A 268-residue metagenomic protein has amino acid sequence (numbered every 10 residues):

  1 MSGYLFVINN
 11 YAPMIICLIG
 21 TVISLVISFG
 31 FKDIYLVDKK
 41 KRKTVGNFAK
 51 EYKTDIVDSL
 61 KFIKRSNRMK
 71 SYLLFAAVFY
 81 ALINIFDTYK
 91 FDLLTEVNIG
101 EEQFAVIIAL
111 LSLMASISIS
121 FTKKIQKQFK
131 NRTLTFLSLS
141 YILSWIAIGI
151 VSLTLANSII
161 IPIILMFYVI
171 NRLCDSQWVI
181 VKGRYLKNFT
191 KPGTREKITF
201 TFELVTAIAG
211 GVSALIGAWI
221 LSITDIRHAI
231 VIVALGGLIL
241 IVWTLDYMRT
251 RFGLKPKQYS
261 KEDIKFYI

Functional and structural regions predicted by a protein language model:
M1-V7, M14-T21, I27, F75-T88 (+2 more regions): Substrate-agnostic recognition of the 12-TM MFS/MFS-like secondary transporter fold
N10, M14-V45, L245-K261: Helix-loop junctions on the cytosolic side of multi-pass membrane transporters, especially the intracellular loop
A12-C17, F104, T133-L134, I198 (+1 more regions): Alpha-helical transmembrane segments of multi-pass secondary-active solute transporters
G20-S24, L139-I148, G236-L240: MFS 12-TM fold signature
D33-L73, K261-I268: Juxtamembrane intracellular "pre-TM" segments in multi-pass secondary transporters
T88-F104: Short amphipathic helix-loop junctions that connect adjacent transmembrane helices in Major Facilitator Superfamily/SLC
L93-N98, Q128, Y185-T190: Helix-to-coil boundary motifs at intracellular loop junctions of multi-pass secondary transporters
T133-W178: C-terminal transmembrane helical hairpin of 12-TM major facilitator-type secondary transporters
